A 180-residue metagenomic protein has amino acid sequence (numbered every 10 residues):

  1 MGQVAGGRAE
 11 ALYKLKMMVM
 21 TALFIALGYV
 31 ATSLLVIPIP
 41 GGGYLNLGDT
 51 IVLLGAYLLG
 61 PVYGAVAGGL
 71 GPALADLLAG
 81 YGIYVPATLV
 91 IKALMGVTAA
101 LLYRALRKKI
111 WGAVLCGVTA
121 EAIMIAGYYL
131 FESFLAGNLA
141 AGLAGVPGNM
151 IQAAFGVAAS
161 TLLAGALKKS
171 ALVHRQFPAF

Functional and structural regions predicted by a protein language model:
M1-F180: Loop-helix junctions at membrane interfaces
